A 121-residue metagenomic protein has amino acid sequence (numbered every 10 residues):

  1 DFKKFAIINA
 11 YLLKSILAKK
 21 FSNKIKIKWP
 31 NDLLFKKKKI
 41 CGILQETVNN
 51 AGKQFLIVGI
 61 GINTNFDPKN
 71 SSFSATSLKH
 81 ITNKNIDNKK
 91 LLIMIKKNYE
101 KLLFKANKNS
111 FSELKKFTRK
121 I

Functional and structural regions predicted by a protein language model:
F2-I25, F35-I121: Long, positively charged amphipathic alpha-helical accessory segments at protein N-termini or as interdomain linkers
D32: Conserved active-site carboxylates
